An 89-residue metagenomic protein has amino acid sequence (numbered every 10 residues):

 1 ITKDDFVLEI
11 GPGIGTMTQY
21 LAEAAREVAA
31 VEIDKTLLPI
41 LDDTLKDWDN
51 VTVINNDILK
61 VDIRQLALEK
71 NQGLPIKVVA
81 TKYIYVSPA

Functional and structural regions predicted by a protein language model:
I1-A89: Catalytic cores of RNA-modifying enzymes
